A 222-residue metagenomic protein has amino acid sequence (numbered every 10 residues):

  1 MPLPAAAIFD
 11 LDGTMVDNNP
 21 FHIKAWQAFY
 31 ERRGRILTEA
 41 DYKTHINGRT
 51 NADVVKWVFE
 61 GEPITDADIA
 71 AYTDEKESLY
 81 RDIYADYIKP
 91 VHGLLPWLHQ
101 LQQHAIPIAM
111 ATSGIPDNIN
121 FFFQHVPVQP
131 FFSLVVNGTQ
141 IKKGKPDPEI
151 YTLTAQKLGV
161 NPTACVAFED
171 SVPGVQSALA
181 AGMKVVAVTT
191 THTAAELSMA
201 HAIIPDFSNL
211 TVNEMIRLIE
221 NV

Functional and structural regions predicted by a protein language model:
M1-A5, L95, H99-Q102, I115-V222: Asp-based, Mg2+/Mn2+-dependent phosphohydrolase catalytic module
P2-L95, H99-H104, Q129: N-terminal helical cap/lid subdomain that shapes the substrate entry/recognition surface in HAD-like hydrolases
G13-T14, I83-A85, M110, G138 (+1 more regions): Short, contiguous strand/loop micro-motifs
M15, T44, P90, I108-A111 (+2 more regions): Conserved SAM-binding loop
P20, T112, F121: Conserved catalytic-core motifs of eukaryotic protein kinase domains, centered on the activation segment
I36, P107, K184: Residue-level detector of anion-binding/catalytic polar loops
Y84-K89, S113, A180-G182: Short, flexible loop segments at the rims of nucleotide/cofactor-binding pockets, characterized by
